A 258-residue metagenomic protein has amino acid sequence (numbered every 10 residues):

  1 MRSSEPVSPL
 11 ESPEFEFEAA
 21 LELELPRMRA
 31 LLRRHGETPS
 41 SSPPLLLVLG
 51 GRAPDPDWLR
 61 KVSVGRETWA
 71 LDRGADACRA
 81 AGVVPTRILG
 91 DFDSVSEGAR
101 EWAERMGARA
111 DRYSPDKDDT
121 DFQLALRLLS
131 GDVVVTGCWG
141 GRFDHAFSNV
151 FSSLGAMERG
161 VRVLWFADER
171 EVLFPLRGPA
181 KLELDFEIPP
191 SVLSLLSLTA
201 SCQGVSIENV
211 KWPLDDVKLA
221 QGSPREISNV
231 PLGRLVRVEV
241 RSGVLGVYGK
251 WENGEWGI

Functional and structural regions predicted by a protein language model:
P9-A103: N-terminal beta-strand-loop-alpha-helix module at the start of alpha/beta ligand-binding or catalytic domains
F15, P175-G257: Long, charged alpha-helical interface segments
D55-D57, D119-Q123, R142-S148: Short glycine/serine/threonine-rich phosphate/pyrophosphate-binding segments that cradle anionic phosphate groups
A75-C78, T86, S94-E97, D119 (+3 more regions): Short gly/pro/ser/thr-enriched loop/turn and capping motifs at secondary-structure boundaries
A110-S130: Short phosphate-binding loop-to-helix
L124-G137, D215: Active-site/ligand-binding-proximal alpha/beta "capping" segment
T136-A180: Anionic-ligand-binding alpha/beta catalytic cores of soluble enzymes and soluble regulatory domains that recognize
